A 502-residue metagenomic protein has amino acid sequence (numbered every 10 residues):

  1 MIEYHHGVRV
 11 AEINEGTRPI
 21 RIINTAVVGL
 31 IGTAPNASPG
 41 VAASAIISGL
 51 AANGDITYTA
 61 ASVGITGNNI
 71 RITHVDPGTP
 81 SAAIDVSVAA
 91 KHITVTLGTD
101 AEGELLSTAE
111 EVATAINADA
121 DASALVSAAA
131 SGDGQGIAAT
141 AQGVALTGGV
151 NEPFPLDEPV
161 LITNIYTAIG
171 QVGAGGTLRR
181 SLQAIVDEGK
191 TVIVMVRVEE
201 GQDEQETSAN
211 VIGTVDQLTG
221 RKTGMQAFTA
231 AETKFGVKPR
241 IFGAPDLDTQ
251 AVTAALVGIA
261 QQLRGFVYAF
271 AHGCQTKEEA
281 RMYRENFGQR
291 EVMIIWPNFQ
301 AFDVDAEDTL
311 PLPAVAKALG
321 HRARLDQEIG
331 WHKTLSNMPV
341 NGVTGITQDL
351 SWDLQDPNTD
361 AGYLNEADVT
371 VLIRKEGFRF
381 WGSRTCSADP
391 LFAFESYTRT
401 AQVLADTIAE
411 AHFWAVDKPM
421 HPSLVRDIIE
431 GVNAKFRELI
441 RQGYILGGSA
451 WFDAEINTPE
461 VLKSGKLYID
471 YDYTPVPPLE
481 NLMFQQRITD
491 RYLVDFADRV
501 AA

Functional and structural regions predicted by a protein language model:
M1-A502: Surface-exposed assembly/interface segments
